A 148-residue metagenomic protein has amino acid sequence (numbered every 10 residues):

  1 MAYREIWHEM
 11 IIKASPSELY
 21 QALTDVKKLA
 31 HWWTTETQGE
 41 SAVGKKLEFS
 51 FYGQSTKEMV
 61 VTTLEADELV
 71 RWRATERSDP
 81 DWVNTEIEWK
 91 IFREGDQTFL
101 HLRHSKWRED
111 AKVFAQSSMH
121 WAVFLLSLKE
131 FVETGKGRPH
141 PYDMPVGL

Functional and structural regions predicted by a protein language model:
M1-A2, K27-H31, L47-Q54, R77-V83: Short, solvent-exposed secondary-structure boundary motifs
M1-Q38: Hydrophobic ligand-binding cavity/cleft-lining segments
A14-S15, E48-F49, Q116, V146-G147: Alpha-helical scaffold segments that form or flank carboxylate-/histidine-based iron centers
L19-Y20, L29, L47, V61 (+4 more regions): Hydrophobic pocket/interface hotspot
Q38, Y52-H101, S105-W107: Hydrophobic-ligand binding "helix-grip"
S41-K46: Short coil-to-beta transition motif at edge beta-strands of beta-rich domains
K106-L148: A conserved amphipathic terminal alpha-helix motif
